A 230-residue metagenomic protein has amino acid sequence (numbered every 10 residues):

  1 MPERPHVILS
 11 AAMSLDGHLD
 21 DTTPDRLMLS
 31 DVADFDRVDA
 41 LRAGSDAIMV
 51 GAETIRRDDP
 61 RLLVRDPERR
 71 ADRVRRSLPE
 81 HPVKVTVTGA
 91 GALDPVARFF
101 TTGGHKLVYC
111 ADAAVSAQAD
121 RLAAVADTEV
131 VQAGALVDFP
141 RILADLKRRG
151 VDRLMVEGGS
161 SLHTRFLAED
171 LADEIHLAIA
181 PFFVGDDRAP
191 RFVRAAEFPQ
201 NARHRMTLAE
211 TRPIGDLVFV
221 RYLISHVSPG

Functional and structural regions predicted by a protein language model:
M1-G230: Enzymes that bind and transform nitrogen-containing heteroaromatic metabolites
